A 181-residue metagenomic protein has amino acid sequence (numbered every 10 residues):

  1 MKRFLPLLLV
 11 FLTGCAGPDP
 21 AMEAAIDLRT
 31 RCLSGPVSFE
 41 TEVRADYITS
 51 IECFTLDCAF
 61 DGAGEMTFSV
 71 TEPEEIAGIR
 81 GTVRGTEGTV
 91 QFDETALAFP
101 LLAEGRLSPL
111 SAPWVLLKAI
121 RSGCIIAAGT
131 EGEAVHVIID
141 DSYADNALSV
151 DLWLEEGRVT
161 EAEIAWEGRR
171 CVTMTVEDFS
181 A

Functional and structural regions predicted by a protein language model:
M1-T13: Sec-dependent bacterial lipoprotein signal peptides
V10-F60, A181: N-terminal leader/targeting segments and the immediate start of mature chains
T30, L56-D61, G81-T82, G123-E131 (+1 more regions): Short, exposed beta-strand/loop patches in secreted or surface proteins that constitute
E40-T41, C53, G81-G85, E161-W166 (+1 more regions): Extended beta-sheet lipid-handling architectures
V43-Y47, E52-I79, G85-E87: N-terminal beta-strand/beta-hairpin edge segment
T67, A127-A181: Gly/Pro-enriched, hydrophobic low-complexity segments that function as extracytoplasmic propeptides/linkers
V70-E72, V90-T95, E163-E167: Beta-turn initiation residues at beta-strand->coil junctions
T89-R121: Acidic/charged, solvent-exposed loop-and-adjacent secondary-structure segments enriched in E/D, K/R, S/T, and G/P
